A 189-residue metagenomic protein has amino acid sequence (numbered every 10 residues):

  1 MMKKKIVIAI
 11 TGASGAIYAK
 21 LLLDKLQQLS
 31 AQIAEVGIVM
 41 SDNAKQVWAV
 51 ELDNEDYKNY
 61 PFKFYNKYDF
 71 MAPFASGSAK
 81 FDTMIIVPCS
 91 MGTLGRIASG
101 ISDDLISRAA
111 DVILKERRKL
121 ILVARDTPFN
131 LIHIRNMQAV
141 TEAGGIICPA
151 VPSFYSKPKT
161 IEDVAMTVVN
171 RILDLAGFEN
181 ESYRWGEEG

Functional and structural regions predicted by a protein language model:
M2-I121, T127-G189: A cross-family phosphate/adenosyl-ligand binding-site feature
